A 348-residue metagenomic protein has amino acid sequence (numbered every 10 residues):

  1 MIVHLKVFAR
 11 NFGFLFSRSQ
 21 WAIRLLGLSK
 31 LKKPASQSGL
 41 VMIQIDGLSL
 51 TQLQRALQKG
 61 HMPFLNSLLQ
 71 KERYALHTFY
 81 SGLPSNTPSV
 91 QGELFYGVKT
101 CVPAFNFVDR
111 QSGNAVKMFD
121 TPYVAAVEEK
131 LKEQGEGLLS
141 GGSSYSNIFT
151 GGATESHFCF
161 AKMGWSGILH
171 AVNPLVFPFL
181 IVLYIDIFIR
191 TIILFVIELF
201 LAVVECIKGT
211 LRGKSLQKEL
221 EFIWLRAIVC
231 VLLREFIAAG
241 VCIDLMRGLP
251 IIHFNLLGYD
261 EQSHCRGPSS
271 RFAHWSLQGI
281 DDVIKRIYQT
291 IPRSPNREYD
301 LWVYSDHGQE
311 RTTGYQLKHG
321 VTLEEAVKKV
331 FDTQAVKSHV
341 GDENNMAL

Functional and structural regions predicted by a protein language model:
M1-H4, G13-F14, E93-G267: His/Asp/Glu-rich, glycine-adjacent segments that coordinate divalent cations and/or stabilize oxyanion chemistry on
L5-R73, L317-K318: Active-site-proximal N-terminal segment of extracellular/periplasmic enzymes that hydrolyze or transfer
K6, S36-S38, K59-M62, S67 (+4 more regions): Secreted, luminal/periplasmic, and some membrane-associated catalytic domains that remodel anionic oxygen-ester
A9, V231-L232, F236, D244 (+4 more regions): A long, amphipathic alpha-helix that forms part of the scaffold/cap immediately adjacent to metal-dependent active
L28-L31, G135, A239-C242, Q289-I291: Generic recognition of flexible, low-complexity loop/linker segments
V41-T51, N255, D300-G308: Short acidic catalytic loops
Q52-R55, A273-W275, R311-Q316: Catalytic palm subdomain of template-directed nucleic-acid polymerases, centered on the conserved carboxylate motif
